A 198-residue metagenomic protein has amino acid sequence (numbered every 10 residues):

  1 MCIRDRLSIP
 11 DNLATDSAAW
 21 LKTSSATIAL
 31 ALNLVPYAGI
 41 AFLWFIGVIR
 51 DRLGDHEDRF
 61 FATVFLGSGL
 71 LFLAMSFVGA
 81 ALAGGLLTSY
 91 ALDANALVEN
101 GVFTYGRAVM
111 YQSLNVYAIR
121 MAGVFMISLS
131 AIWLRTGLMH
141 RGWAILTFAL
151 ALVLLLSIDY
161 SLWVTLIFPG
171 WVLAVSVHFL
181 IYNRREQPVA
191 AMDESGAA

Functional and structural regions predicted by a protein language model:
R4-A198: Hydrophobic, aromatic-enriched alpha-helical segments typical of multi-pass transmembrane helices
